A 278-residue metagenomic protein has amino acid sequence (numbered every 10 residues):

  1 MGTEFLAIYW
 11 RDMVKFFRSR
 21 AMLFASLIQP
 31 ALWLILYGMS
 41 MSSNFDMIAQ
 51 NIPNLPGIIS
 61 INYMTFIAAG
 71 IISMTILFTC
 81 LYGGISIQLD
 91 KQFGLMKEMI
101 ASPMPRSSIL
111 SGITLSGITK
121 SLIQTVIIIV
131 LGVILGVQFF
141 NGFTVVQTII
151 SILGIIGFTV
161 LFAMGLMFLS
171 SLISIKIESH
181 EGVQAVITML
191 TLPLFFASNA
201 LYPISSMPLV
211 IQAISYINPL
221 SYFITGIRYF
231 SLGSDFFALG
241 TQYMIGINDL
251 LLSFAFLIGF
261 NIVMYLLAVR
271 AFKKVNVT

Functional and structural regions predicted by a protein language model:
M1-Q29: Aromatic- and glycine-rich beta-strand/loop motifs that create alpha-glucan
G2-W10, A200-Q242, L251: Short hydrophobic, aromatic-rich alpha-helical segments embedded in or entering the lipid bilayer of multi-pass
R18-M47, N62-T79, Q124-T125, T188-F196 (+1 more regions): Hydrophobic alpha-helical transmembrane segments of multi-pass membrane transport/permease proteins
L32-Y37, S60-L135, F195: Hydrophobic alpha-helical transmembrane segments of multi-pass membrane transport proteins
L36-D46, S171-S221: Transmembrane helix segments
N44-I61, V137-I150, G233-D249: Short helix-coil transition/hinge motifs at the ends and kinks of transmembrane helices, capturing the brief
R106, L110-I187, D249-V269: Alpha-helical transmembrane segments and their short interhelical loops
S231-A238, Q242-T278: Junction motif at the cytosolic side of a transmembrane helix
